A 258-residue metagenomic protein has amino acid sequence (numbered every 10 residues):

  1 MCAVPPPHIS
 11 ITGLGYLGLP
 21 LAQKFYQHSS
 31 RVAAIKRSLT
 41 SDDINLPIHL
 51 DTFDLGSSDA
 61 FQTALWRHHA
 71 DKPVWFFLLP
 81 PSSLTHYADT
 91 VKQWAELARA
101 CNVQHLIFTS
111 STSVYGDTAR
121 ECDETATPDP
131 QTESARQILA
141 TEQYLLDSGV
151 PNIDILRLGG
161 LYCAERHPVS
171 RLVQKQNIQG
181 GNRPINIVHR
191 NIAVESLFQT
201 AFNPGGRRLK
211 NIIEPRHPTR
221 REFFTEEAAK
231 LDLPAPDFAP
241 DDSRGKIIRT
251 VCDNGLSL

Functional and structural regions predicted by a protein language model:
I9-G13: Conserved N-terminal Rossmann-fold NAD(P)-binding element of oxidoreductases
G18-L19: N-terminal Rossmann-fold NAD(P) dinucleotide-binding loop
H49-K72: Conserved Rossmann-fold cofactor-binding substructure of NAD(P)-dependent oxidoreductases
K72-F108, A140: NAD(P)-cofactor binding segment of oxidoreductase domains
A95-Q131: Conserved Rossmann-fold NAD(P)-dependent oxidoreductase catalytic core, especially the SDR/UDP-sugar
Q143-A164: Conserved beta-loop-beta element that borders a ligand/cofactor-binding pocket
P168-S170, Q179-A201: Substrate-positioning beta->alpha
S196-R244: Mid/C-terminal beta-alpha module of Rossmann-like enzyme folds, strongest in SDR-family dehydrogenases/epimerases
